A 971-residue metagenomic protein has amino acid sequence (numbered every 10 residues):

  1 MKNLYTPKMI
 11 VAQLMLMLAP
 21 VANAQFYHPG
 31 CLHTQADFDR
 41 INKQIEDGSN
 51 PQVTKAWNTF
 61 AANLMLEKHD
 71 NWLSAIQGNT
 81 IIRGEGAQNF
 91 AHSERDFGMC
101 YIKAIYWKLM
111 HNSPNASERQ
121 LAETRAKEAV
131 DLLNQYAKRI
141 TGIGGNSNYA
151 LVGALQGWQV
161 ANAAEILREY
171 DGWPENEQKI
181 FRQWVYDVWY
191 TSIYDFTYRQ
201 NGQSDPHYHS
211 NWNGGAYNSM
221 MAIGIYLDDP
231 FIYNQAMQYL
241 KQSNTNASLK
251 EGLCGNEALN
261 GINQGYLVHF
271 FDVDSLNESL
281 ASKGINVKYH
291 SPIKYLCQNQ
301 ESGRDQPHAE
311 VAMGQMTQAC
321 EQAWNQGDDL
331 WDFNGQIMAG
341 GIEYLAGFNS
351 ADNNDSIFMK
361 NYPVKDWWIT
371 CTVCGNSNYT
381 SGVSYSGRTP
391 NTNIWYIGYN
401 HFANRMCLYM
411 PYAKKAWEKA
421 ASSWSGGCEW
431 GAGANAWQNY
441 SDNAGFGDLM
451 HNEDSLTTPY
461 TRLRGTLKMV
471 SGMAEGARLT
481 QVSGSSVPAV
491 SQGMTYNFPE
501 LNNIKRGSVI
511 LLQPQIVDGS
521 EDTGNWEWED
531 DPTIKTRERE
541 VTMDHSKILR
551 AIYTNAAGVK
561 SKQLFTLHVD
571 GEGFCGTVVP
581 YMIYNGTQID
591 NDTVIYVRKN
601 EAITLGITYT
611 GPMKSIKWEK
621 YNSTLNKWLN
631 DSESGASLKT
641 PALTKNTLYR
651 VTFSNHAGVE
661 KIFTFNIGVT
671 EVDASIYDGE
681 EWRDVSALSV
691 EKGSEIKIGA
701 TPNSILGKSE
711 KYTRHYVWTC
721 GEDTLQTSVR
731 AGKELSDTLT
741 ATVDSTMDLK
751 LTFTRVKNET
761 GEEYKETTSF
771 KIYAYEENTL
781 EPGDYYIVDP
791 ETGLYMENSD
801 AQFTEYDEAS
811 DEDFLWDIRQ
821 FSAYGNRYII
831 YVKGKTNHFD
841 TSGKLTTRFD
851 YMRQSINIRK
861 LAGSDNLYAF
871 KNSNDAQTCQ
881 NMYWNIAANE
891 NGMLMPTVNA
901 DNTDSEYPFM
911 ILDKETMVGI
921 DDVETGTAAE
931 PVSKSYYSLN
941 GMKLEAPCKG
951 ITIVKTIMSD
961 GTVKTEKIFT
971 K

Functional and structural regions predicted by a protein language model:
M1, V651, V918-V923, T927 (+3 more regions): Terminal processing/anchoring signals of secreted or surface-associated proteins and related intramolecular
Y5, I953-K971: C-terminal tail/sorting-segment detector
T54, A87-G327, M338: Aromatic-lined, polymer-binding surfaces characteristic of secreted/periplasmic polysaccharide-degrading enzymes
L330-G472: CBM-like carbohydrate-recognition segments
M473, C575-T577, E777, D913-N940: Residue-level detector of functionally pivotal "anchor" positions at catalytic/ligand-binding pockets or at interdomain
D518-E527, T610-K617, L706-Y716: Solvent-exposed loop segments of extracellular immunoglobulin-like
R537-L549, A636-L648, R730-M747: Solvent-exposed segments in extracellular or luminal domains encompassing
Y775-T916: Lectin-like carbohydrate-binding module/patch detector with strong preference for beta-trefoil
